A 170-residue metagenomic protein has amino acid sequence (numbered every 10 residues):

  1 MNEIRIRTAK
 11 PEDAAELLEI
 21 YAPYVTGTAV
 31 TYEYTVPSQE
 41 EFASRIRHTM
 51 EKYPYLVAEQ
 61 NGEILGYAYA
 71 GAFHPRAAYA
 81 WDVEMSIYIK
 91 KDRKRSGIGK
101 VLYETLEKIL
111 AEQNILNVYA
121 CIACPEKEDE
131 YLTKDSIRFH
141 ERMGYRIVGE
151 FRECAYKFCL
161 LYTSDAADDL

Functional and structural regions predicted by a protein language model:
R5-L17: A short beta-loop-alpha structural element at the N-terminal edge of CoA-dependent acyl/N-acetyltransferase catalytic
E19-V36, T49: Helix-loop element at the rim of GNAT/NAT acetyltransferase active sites that forms part of the acceptor-substrate
Y34-D92, Y103-E104, I109: Acetyl-CoA-dependent GNAT
Y69-A72, C121-A123, I137, E141-L160: Conserved catalytic-core motifs of GNAT/GCN5-like acyltransferases
M85, V118-A120, A167: A structural signal for short, well-ordered beta-strand segments
R95-K108, K134-R138: Conserved acetyl-CoA-binding loop-helix of GNAT-fold acetyltransferases
L110-L132: Conserved GNAT acetyl-CoA-binding A-motif
Y162-L170: Conserved small/polar residues in nucleotide/adenosyl-binding loops
